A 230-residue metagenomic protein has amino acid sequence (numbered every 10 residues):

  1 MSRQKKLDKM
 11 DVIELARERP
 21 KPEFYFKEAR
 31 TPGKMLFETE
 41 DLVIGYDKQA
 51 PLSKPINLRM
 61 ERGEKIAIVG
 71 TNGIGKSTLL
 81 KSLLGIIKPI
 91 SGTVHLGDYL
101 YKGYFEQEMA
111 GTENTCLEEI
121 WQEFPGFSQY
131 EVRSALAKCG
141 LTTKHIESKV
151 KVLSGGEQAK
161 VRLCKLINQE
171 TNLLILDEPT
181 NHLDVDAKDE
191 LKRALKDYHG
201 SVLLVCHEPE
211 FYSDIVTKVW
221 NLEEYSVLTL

Functional and structural regions predicted by a protein language model:
R3-P22: ABC transporter TMD-NBD coupling linker
P20, F26-L230: ABC ATP-binding cassette signature C-motif
